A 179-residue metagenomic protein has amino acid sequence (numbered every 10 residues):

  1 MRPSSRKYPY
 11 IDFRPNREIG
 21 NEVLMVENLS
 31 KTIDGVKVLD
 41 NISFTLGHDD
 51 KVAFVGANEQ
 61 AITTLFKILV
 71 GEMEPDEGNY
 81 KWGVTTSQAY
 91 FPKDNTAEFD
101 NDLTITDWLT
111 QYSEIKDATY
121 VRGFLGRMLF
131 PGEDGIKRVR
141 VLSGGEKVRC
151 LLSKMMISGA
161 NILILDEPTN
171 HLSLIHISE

Functional and structural regions predicted by a protein language model:
M1-R2, Y112: Phosphate/oxyanion-binding loops and surfaces in catalytic or ligand/nucleic-acid-binding neighborhoods
R2-V23: Coiled-coil termination/hinge junctions
N16-S178: ABC ATP-binding cassette signature C-motif
